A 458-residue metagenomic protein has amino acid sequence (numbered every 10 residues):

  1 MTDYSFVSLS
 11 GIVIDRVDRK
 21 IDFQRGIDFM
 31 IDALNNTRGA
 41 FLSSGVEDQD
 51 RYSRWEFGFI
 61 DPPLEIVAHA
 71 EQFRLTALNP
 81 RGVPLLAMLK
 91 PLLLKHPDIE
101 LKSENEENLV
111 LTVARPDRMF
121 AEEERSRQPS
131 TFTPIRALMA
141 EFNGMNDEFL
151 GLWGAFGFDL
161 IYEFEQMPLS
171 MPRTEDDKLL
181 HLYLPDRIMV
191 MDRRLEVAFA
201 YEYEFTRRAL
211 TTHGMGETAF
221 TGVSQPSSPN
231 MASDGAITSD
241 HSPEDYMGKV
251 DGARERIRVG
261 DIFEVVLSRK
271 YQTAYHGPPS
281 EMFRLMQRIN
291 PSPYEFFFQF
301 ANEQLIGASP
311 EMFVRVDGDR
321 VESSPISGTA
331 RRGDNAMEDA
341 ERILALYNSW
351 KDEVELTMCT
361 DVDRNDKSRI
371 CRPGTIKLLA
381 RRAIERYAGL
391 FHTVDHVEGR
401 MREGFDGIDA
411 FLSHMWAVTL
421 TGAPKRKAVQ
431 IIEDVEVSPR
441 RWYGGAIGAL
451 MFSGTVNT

Functional and structural regions predicted by a protein language model:
M1-T458: Extended alpha-helical targeting/anchoring segments, especially N-terminal organellar/secretory targeting helices
